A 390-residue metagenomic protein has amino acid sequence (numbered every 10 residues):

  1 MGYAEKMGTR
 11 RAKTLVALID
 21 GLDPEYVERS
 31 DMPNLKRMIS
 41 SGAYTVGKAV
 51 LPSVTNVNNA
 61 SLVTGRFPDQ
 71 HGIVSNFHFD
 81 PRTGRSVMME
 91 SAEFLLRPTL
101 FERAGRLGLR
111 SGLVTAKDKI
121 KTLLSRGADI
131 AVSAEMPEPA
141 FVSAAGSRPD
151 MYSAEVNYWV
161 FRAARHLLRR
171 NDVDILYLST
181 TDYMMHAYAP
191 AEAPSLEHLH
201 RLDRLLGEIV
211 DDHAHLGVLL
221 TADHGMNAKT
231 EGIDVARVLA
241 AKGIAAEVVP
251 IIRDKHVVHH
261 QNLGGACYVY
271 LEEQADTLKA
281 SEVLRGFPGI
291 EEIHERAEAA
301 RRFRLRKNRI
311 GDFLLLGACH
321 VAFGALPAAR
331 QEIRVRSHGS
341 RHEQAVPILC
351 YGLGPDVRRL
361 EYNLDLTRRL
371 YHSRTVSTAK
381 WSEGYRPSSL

Functional and structural regions predicted by a protein language model:
M1-Y44: Active-site-proximal N-terminal segment of extracellular/periplasmic enzymes that hydrolyze or transfer
R11-P24, M38, L62, A104 (+8 more regions): Beta-strand elements within well-structured catalytic alpha/beta cores of enzymes that handle phosphate/sulfate esters
L15-G21, S40-V46, V54-N59, N76-M89: Glycine-/proline-rich flexible loop or hinge segments
G21-D23, S53, P68, D118-T122 (+4 more regions): Short, solvent-exposed loop/turn segments at secondary-structure junctions
V27-D69, G112: Short, structured active-site-proximal loop/turn typified by the sulfatase FGly-forming signature C/S-X-P-X-R
S30, S53-V54, H78-S91, R97 (+3 more regions): Secreted, luminal/periplasmic, and some membrane-associated catalytic domains that remodel anionic oxygen-ester
S61, G65-P190, H259, G265 (+5 more regions): His/Asp/Glu-rich, glycine-adjacent segments that coordinate divalent cations and/or stabilize oxyanion chemistry on
G317-Y371: Low-complexity, glycine/alanine/valine/leucine- and proline-rich hydrophobic stretches
